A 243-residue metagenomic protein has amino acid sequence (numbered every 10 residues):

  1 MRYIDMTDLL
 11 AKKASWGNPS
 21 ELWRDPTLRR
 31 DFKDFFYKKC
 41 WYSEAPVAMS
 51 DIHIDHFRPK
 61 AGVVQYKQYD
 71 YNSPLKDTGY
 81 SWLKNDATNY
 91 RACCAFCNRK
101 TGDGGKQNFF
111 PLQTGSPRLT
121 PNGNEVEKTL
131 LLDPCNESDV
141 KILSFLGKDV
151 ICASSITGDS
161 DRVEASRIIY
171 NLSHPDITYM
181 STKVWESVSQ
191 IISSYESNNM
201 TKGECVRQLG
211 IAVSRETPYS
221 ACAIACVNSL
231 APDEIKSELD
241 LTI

Functional and structural regions predicted by a protein language model:
M1-P26, A45-A48, L230, E238-I243: A boundary/linker detector
G17-R29, Y71-Y80: Short Cys/His-rich Zn2+-coordinating modules
L28-H53, C94-C97: Short cysteine-rich loop/turn motifs with clustered Cys
R29, E44, T78-L83, T129-D133: Catalytic micro-motifs at enzyme active sites that drive phosphoryl/nucleotidyl and oxygen chemistry
A45-A92, T101-T120: Histidine-centered nuclease catalytic patch
N108-D159, S173, I177: Long, low-complexity, intrinsically disordered segments enriched in glycines and aromatic residues
C152-I243: C-terminal, charged low-complexity interaction regions
